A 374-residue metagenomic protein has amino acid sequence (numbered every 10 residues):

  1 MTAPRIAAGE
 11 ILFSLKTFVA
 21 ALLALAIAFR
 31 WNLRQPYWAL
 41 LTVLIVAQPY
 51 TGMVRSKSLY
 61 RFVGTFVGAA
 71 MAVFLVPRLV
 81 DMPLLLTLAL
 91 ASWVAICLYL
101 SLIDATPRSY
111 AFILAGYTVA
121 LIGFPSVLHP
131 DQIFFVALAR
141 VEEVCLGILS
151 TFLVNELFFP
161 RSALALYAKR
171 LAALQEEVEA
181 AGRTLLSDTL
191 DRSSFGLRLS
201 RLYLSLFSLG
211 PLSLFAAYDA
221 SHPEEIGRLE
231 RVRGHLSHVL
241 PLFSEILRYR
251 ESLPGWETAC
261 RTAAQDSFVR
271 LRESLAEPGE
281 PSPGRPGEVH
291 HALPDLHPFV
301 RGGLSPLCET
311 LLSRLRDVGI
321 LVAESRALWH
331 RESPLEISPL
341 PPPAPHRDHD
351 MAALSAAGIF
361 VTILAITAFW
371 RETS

Functional and structural regions predicted by a protein language model:
M1-P4, D131-A139, S150-L328: Intracellular, membrane-proximal regulatory regions of polytopic membrane proteins
M1-Y218, E225, R331, I337-T373: A transmembrane helix-and-boundary motif of multi-pass membrane transporters/channels
